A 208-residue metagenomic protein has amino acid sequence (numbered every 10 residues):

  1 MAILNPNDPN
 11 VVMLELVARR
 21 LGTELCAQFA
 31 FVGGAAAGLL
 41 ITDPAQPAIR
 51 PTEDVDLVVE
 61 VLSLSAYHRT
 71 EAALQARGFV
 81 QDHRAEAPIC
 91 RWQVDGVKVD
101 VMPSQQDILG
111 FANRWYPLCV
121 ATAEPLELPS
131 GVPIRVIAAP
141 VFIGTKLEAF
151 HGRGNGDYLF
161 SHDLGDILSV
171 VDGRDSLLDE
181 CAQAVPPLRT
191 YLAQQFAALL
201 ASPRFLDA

Functional and structural regions predicted by a protein language model:
M1-A208: Compositionally biased terminal segments of proteins
